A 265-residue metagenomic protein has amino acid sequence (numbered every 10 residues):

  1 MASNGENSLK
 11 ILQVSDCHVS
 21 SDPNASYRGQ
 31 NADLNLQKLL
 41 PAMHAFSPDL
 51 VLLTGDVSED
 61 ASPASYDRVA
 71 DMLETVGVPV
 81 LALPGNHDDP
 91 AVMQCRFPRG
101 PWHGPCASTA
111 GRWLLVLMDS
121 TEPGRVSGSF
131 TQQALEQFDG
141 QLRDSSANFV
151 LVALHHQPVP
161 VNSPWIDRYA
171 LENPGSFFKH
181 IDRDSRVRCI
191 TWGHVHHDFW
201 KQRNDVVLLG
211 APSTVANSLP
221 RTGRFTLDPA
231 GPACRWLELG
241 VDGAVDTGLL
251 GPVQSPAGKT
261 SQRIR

Functional and structural regions predicted by a protein language model:
M1-R68, V161: N-terminal active-site segment of His-dependent metallophosphoesterases
S8-D22, R112-E122, L151-A153, V206-P212 (+1 more regions): Active-site-proximal beta-strand elements of phosphoester/diester hydrolases
L12-L34, E59, P90-W102, P123-Q132 (+1 more regions): Acidic/histidine-rich helix-loop elements that form or flank divalent-metal/phosphate-binding sites at the catalytic
Q13-S15, L50-D56, V80-N86, D119 (+3 more regions): Active-site neighborhood of phospho(di)ester-bond hydrolases with catalytic His/Asp-centered motifs
P23-N24, L53-E74, D89-W102, G128 (+2 more regions): Metal-dependent catalytic neighborhoods of phosphoester/phosphodiester hydrolases
L39-L50, S127-V207, G243-V245, S261-I264: His/acidic metal-ligating clusters that form di-metal
A64-P79, Y169-F178, D205-T214, R263-R265: Short, electropositive alpha-helical surface patch
H180, Q202-R265: Binuclear metal-dependent phosphoesterase catalytic core
